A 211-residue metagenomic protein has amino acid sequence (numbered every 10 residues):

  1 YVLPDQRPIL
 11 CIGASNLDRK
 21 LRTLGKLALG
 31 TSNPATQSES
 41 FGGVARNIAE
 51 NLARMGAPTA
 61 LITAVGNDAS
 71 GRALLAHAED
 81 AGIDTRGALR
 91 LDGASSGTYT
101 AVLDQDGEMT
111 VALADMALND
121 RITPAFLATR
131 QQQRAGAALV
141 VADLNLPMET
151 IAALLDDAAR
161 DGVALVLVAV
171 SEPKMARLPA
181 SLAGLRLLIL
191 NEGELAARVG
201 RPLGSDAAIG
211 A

Functional and structural regions predicted by a protein language model:
Y1-A64, A69-I83, Y99: Glycine-rich phosphate/adenosyl-contacting loop at the front of the ribokinase-like
P4, Q131-A135, P179-L182: A short, aliphatic-rich alpha-helical micro-motif
P8, A138-L139, L187: Structural motif
L10, V141, V166-V168: Structural detector of well-ordered beta-strand residues that form the stable sheet scaffold of enzyme domains
I62-N67, T85-S96, V168-V170, A211: Beta-strand->loop->alpha-helix junctions that form or flank phosphate-binding loops in nucleotide-handling enzymes
R90-L91, A101-L139, L144: Conserved phosphate-binding/catalytic loop of the ribokinase/pfkB sugar-kinase fold
A159-A164, A169-A211: Conserved phosphate/ATP/ADP-binding segment of small-molecule kinases
